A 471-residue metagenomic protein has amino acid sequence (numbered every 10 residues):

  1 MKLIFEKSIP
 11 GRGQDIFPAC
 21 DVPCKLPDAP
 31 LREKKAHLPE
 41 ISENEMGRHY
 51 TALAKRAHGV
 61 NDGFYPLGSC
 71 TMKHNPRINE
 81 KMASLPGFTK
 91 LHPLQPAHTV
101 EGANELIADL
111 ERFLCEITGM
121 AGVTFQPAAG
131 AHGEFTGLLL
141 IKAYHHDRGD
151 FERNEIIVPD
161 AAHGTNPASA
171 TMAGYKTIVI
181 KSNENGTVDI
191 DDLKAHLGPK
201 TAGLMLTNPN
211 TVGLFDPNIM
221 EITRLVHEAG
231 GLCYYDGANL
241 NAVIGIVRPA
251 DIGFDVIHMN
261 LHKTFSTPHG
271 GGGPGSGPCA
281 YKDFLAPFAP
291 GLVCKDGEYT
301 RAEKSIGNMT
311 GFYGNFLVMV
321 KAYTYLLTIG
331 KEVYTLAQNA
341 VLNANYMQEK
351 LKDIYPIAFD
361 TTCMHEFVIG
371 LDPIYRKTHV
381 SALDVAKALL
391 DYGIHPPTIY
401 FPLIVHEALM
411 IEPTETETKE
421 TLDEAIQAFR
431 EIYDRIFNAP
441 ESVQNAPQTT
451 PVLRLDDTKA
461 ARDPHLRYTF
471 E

Functional and structural regions predicted by a protein language model:
M1-A121, V247, G297-S305, M309 (+1 more regions): Non-catalytic terminal extensions of PLP-dependent enzymes
H58-N79, Q126-E134, F265-A280, Y313-T324 (+1 more regions): Conserved phosphate/anionic-ligand binding catalytic regions in large, soluble enzymes, centered on
T71, A129, A162, N210 (+6 more regions): Short, flexible loop/turn elements at secondary-structure junctions
G102-E105, H132-D296, K304, H379-V380 (+1 more regions): Conserved PLP-enzyme active-site core in the AAT-like
A108-R112, T118-A121, Q126-G137, I141: Long, K/E/R/D-enriched contiguous segments that form extended
T124, I178-I180, P397: General small-molecule cofactor/ligand-binding pocket signal
F135-T136, L140, A280, L317 (+4 more regions): Short amphipathic alpha-helical face segments that pack within enzyme cores and frequently flank/anchor catalytic
